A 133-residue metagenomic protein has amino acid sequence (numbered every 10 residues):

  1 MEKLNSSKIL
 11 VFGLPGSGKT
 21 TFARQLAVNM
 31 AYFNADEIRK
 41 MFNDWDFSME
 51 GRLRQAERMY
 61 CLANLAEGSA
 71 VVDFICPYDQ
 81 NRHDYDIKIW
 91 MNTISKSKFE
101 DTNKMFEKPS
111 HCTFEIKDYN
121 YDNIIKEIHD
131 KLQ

Functional and structural regions predicted by a protein language model:
M1-S6: Phosphate-binding P-loop
V11: Hydrophobic anchor at the beta1->P-loop junction of P-loop NTPases
L14-P15: The conserved Walker
G18: Conserved glycine(s) of the Walker
A23-N64: Conserved substrate/cofactor phosphate-moiety recognition/catalytic segment in nucleotide-dependent phosphotransferases
M30-Y32, D86-W90, T113-E115: Conserved beta-strand scaffold positions in the cores of enzyme catalytic domains, especially in NTP/NDP-utilizing
M49-F99: Glycine-rich phosphate-binding loop used to anchor ATP phosphates in small-molecule kinases, encompassing both
M91-Q133: Small-molecule kinase domains that catalyze NTP-dependent phosphoryl transfer to phosphate-bearing small molecules
